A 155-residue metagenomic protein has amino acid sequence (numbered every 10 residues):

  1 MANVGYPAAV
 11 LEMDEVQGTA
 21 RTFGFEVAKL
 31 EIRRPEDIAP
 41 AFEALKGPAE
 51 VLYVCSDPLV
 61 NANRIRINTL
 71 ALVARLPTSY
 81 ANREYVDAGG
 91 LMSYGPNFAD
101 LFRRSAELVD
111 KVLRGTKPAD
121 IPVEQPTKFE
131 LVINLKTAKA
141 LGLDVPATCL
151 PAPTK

Functional and structural regions predicted by a protein language model:
M1-K155: Short hydrophobic alpha-helices and adjacent helix-cap/hinge residues
